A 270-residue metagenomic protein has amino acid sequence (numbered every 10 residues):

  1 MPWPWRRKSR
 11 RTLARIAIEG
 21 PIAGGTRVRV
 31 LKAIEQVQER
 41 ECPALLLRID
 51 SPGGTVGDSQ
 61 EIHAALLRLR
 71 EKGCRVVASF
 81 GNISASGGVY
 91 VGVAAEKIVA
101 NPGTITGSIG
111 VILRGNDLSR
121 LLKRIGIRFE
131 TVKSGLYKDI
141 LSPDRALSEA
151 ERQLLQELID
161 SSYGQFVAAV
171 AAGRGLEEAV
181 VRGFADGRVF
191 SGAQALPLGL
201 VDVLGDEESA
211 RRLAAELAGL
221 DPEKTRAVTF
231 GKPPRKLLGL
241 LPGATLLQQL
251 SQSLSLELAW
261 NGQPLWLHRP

Functional and structural regions predicted by a protein language model:
M1-G87, V91-N101, I112-P270: N-terminal organellar transit peptides
